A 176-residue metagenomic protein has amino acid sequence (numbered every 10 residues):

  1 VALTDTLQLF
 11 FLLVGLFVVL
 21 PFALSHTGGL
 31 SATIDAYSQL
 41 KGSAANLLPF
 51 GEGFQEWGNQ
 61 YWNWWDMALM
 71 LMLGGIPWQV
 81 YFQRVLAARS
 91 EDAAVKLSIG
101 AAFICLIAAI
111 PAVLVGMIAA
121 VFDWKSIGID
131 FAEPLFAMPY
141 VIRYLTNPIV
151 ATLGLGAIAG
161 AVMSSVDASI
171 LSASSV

Functional and structural regions predicted by a protein language model:
T4-Q8, I76, L171-V176: Short, charged N-terminal helix-start/capping segments
D5, R89, M163-D167: Membrane-helix interface residues
D5, S98-L106, A157-A161, V176: Transmembrane helix-bundle signature of multi-pass membrane transporters/permeases
F10-T152: Loop-to-helix junctions at membrane interfaces in multi-pass transport proteins
V150-V176: Membrane-helix boundary/coupling elements in multi-pass transport proteins
